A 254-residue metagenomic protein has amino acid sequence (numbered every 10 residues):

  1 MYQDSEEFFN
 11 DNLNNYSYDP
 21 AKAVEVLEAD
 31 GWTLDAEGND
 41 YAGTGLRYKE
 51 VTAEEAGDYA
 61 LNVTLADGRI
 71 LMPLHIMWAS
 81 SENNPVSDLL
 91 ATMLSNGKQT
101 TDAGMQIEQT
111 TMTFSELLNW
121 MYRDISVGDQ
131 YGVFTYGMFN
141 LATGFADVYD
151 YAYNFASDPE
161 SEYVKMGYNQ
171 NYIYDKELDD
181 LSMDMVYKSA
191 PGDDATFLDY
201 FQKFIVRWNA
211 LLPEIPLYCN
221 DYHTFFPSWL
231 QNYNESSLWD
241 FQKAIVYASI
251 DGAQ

Functional and structural regions predicted by a protein language model:
M1-N96, Y174-E177, K203, D251-A253: Append "and occasionally in soluble cytosolic enzymes with long acidic Gly/Pro-rich linkers
E6, L27-A36, L94-K98, I125 (+4 more regions): Sec/Tat-exported extracytoplasmic proteins
E6-F8, S81-P85, F114-E116, T143-V148 (+1 more regions): Solvent-exposed loop/turn segments at secondary-structure junctions within structured extracellular/periplasmic domains
Y16, A23-E25, G104-Y122, Y149-P227 (+1 more regions): Extracytoplasmic/peripheral linker and loop segments enriched in polar/acidic and small residues with frequent Thr/Pro
L71-H75, T101-Q106, Q130-F139, L211-E214: Loop/turn elements at helix/coil->beta-strand transitions in domains of secreted/extracellular proteins
M77-S81, E108-M112, F139-A142, Y218-N220: Generic beta-strand/beta-sheet core signal
D88-G104, S115-Y136: Short helices/loops that flank or line small-molecule/ion binding pockets
T224-Q254: Long beta-strand-rich cores associated with HINT superfamily self-processing modules
